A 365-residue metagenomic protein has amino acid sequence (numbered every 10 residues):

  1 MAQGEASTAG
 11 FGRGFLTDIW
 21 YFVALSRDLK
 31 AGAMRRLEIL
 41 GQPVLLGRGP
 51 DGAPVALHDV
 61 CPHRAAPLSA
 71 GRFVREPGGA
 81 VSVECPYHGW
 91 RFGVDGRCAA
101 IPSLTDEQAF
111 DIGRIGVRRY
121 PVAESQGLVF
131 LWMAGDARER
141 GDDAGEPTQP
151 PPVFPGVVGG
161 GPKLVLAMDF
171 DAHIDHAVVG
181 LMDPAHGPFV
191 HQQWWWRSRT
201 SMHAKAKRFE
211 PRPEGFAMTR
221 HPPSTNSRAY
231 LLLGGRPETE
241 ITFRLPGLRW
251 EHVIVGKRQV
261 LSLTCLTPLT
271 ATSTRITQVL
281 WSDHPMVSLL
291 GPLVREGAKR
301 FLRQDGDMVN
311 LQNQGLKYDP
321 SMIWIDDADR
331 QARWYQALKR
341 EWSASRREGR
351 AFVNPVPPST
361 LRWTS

Functional and structural regions predicted by a protein language model:
A2-Q3, T8-A9, L25-V157, W363-S365: Rieske [2Fe-2S] iron-sulfur-binding domain
L16-V23: A short helix->beta-strand "capping" segment at the edge of beta-propeller domains
T17, G116, A123-S125, V260 (+1 more regions): A short, structural micro-pattern
W20, G32-R36, P43-V44, R119 (+4 more regions): Short, acidic/polar N-cap/turn motifs at the starts of alpha helices
V23, L37, L46, C98 (+7 more regions): Generic structural hydrophobic/aromatic packing signal, biased to beta-strands
A53, A65, A144-S365: C-terminal catalytic domain of Rieske-type non-heme iron oxygenases
